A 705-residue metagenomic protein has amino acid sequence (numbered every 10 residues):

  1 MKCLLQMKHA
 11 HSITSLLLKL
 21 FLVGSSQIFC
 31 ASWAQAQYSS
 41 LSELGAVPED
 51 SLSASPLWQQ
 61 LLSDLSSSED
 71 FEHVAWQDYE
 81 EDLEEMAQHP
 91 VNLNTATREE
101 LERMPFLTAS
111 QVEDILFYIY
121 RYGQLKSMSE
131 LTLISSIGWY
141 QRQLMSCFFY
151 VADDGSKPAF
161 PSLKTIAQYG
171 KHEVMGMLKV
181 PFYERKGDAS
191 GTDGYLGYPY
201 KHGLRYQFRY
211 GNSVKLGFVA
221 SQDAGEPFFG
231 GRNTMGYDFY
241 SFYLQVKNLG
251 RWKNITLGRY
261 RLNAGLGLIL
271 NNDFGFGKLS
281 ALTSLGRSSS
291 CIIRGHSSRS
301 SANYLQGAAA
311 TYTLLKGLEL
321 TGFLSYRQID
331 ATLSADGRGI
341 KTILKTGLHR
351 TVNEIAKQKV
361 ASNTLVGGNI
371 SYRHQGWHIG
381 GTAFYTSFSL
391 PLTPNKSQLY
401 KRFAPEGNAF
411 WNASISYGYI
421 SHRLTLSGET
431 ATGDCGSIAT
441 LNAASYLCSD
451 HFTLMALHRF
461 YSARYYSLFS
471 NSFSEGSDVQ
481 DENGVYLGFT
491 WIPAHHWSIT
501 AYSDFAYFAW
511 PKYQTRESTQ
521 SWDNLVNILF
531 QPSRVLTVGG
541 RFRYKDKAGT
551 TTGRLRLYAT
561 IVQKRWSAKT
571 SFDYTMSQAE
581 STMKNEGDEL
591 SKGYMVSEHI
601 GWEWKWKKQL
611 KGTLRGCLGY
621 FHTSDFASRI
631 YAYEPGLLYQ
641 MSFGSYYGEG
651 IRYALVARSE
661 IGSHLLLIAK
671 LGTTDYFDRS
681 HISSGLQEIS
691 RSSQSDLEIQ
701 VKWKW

Functional and structural regions predicted by a protein language model:
M1-S42, W705: Bacterial Sec-dependent N-terminal signal peptides
L16, A36-P90, G155-Y169: N-terminal, intrinsically disordered low-complexity tails/presequences enriched in Lys/Ser/Pro and small residues
S67-E84, E113, R121-Q124, T132-G170 (+2 more regions): Alpha-helical interaction/regulatory segments in DNA maintenance proteins
W76-K126, M145-Y150, Q222, E226: Amphipathic, charged-and-aliphatic alpha-helical interface segments that function as noncatalytic docking
S162-G191, F208, N212-F218, I255 (+3 more regions): Transmembrane beta-strand segments of Gram-negative outer membrane beta-barrel proteins
Y195-P199, N303-L305, K359-P394, R402-W705: Exposed, low-structure sequence patches enriched in small/polar residues
S221-F239, R294-S301, A356-K359, A431-G433 (+1 more regions): Outer-membrane beta-barrel proteins
T234-C291, S297-D330, C448-S467, K607 (+1 more regions): Outer membrane beta-barrel
